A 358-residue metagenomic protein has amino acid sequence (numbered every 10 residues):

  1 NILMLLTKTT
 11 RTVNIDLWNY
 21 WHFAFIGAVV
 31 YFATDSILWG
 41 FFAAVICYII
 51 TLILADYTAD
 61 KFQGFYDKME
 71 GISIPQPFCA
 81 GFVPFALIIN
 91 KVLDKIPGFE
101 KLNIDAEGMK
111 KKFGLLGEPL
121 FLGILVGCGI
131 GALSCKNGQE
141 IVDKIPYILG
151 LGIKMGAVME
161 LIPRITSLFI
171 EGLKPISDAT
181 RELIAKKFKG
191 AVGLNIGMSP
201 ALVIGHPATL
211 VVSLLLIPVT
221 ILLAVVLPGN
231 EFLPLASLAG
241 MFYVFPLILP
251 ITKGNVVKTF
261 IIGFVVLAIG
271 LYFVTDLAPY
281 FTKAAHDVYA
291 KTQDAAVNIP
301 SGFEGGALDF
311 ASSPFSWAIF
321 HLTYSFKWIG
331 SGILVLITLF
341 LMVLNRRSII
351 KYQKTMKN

Functional and structural regions predicted by a protein language model:
N1-N195, P250-N255, V288-N358: Signature of multi-pass transmembrane helix bundles
L5-V13, I196-Y280, A284: Hydrophobic alpha-helical bundle architecture
